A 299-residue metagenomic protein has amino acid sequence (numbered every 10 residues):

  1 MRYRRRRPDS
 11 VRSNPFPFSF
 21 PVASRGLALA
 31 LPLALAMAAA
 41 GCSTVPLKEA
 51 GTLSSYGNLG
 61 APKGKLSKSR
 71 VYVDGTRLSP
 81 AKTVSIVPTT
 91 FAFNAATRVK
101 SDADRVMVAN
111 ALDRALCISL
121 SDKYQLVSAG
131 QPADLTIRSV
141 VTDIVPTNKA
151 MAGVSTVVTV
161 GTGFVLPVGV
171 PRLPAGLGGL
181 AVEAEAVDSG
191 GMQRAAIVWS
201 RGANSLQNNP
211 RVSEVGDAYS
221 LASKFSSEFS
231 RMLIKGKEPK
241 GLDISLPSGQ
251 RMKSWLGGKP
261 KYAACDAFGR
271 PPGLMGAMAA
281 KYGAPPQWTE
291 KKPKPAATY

Functional and structural regions predicted by a protein language model:
Y3-L31: Bacterial N-terminal signal peptides that target proteins for export
A38-G41: C-terminal motif of bacterial Sec signal peptides marking the signal peptidase cleavage site
S43-P46: Bacterial signal peptide processing site
G51-D74: Post-signal peptide N-terminal segment of mature Sec-exported envelope proteins
G75-T142: N-terminal segment of the mature soluble domain
D122-K123, G130-T136, V140-S189, N209 (+1 more regions): Surface-exposed short loop/turn segments
L166-A181, V187-M232: Short secondary-structure boundary motifs at beta->alpha junctions and helix caps
Q207-Q287, A296-Y299: Compositionally biased, intrinsically disordered linkers/stalks adjacent to structured regions
